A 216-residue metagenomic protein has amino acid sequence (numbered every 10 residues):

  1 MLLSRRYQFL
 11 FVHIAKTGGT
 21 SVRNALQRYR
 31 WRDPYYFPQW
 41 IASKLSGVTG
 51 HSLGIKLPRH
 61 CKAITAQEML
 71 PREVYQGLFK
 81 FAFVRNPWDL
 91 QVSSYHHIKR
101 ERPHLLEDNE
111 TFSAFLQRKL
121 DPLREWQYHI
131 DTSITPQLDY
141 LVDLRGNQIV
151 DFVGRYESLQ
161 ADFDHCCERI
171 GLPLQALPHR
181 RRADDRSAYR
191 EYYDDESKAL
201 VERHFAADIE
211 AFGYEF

Functional and structural regions predicted by a protein language model:
M1-F216: Membrane-interface amphipathic segments in extracytoplasmic regions
